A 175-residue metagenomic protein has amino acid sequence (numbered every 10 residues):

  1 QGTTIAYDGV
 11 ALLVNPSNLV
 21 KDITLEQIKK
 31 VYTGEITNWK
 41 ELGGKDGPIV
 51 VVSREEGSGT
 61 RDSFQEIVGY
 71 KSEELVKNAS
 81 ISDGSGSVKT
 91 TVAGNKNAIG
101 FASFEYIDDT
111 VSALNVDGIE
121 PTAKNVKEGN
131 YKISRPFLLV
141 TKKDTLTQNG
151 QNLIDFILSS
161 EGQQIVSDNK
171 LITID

Functional and structural regions predicted by a protein language model:
Q1-D175: Exported/periplasmic ABC-transporter solute-binding proteins
